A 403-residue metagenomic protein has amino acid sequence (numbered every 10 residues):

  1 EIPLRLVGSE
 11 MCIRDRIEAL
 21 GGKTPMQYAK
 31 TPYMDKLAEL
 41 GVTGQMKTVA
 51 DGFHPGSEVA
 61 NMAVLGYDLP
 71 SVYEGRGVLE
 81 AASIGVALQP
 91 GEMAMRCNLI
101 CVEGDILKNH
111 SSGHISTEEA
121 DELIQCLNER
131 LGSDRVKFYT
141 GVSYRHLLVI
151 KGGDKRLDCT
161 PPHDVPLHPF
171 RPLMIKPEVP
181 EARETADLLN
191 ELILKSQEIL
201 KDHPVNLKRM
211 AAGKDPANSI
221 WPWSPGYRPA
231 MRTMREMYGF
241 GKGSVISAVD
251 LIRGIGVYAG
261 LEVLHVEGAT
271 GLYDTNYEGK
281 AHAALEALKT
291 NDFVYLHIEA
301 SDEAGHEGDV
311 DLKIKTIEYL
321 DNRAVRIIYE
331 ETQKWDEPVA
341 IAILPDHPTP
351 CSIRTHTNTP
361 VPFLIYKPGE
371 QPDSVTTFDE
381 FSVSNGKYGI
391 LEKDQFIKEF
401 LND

Functional and structural regions predicted by a protein language model:
E1-G8, I13: Single conserved hydrophobic/aromatic residue that forms the stacking wall/gate of nucleotide- or nucleobase-binding
R14-L131, V149, I353-N358, P362-Y366 (+1 more regions): Active-site nucleophile/metal-coordination loop of metallo-enzymes that catalyze phosphate/sulfate and related
L65-E74, R156-R183, G239-V245, L364-P368: Acidic, His- and aromatic-enriched active-site or binding-groove loops in soluble protein domains that engage sugars
G104-I106, I150-L173, A259, A281-A324 (+1 more regions): Active-site His/acidic residue clusters
G104-N218, P222: Internal, non-catalytic "lid/hinge" segments that mediate substrate recognition, gating, inter-domain movement
P222, Y227-L312: Anion-binding catalytic surfaces of enzymes that hydrolyze or transfer phosphate/sulfate esters
E267, H297-A300, D309, D321 (+4 more regions): Active-site proximal loops enriched in glycine and acidic residues that flank catalytic Cys/His/Asp and coordinate
T316-T359: Metal-dependent active-site segment of extracytoplasmic phospho-/sulfohydrolases and closely related
